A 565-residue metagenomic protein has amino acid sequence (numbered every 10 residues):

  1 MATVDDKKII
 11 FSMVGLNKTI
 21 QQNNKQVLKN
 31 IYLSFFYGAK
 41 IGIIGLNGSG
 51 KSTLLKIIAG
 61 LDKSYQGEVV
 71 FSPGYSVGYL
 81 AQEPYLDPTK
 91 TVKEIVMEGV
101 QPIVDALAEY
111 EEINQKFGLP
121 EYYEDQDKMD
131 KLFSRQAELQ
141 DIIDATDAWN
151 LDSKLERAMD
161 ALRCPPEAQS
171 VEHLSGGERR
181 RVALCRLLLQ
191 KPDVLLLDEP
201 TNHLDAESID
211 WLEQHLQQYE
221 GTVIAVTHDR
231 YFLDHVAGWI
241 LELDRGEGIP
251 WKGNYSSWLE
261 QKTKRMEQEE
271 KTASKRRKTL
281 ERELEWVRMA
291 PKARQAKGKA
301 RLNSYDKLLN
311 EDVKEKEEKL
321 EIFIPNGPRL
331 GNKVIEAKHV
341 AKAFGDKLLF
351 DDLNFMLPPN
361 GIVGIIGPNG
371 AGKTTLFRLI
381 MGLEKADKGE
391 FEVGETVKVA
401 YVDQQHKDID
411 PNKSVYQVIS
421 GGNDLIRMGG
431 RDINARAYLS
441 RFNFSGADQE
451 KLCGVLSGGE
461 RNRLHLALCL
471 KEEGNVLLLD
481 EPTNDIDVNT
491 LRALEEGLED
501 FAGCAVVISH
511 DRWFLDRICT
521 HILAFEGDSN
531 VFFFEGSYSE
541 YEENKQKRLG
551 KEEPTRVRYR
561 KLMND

Functional and structural regions predicted by a protein language model:
M1-S274, E318, P325-D565: ABC ATP-binding cassette signature C-motif
Q261-R294, G298-S304, L308-E315: Intracellular alpha-helical coupling/juxtamembrane segments of multi-pass membrane proteins
A293, A300, E321-G327: Alpha-helical segments in transporter systems
